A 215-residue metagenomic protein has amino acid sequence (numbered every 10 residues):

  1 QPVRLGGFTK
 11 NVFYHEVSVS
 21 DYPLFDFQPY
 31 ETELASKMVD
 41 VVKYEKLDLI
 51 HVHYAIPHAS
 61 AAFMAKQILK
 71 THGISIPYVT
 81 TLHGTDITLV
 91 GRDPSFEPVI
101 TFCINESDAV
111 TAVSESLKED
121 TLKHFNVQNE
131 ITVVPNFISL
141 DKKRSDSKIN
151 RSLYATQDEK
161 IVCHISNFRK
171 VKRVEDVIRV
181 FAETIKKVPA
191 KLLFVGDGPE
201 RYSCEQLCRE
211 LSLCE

Functional and structural regions predicted by a protein language model:
Q1-Y30, G198: N-terminal strand-loop element at the rim of the active site of nucleotide-sugar-dependent glycosyltransferases
P23-I50, P57-S60, M64, P94-P98 (+2 more regions): An amphipathic, basic-hydrophobic alpha-helix
E33, K70-T80, T85-C103, E119 (+1 more regions): Nucleotide-sugar donor phosphate/pyrophosphate-binding loop at the beta->alpha transition of glycosyltransferases
E106-S114, V195: A short beta-strand/loop micro-motif in the catalytic core of glycosyltransferases that engages the nucleotide-sugar
T111, A155-E183, L193: Conserved donor-binding/catalytic core segment of Leloir-type glycosyltransferases
S116, F137: Carbohydrate-associated surface elements
K143-T156: A short helix/loop element that forms part of the nucleotide-sugar donor recognition site in Leloir-type
G196, E205-E215: Nucleotide-activated donor-binding/catalytic signature segment of Leloir-type glycosyltransferases, i.e., the conserved
